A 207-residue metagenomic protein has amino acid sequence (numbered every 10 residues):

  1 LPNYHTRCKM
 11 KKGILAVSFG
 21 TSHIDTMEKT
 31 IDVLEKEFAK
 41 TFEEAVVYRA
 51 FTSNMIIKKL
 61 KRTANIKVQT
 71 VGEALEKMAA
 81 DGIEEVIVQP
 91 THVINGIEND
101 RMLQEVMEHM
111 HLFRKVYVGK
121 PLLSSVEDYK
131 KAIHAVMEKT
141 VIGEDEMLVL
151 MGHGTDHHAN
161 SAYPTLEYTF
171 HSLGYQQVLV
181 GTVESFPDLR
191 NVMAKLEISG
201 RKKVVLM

Functional and structural regions predicted by a protein language model:
Y4-M207: Active-site-proximal alpha-helix that buttresses catalytic centers in soluble enzyme cores
